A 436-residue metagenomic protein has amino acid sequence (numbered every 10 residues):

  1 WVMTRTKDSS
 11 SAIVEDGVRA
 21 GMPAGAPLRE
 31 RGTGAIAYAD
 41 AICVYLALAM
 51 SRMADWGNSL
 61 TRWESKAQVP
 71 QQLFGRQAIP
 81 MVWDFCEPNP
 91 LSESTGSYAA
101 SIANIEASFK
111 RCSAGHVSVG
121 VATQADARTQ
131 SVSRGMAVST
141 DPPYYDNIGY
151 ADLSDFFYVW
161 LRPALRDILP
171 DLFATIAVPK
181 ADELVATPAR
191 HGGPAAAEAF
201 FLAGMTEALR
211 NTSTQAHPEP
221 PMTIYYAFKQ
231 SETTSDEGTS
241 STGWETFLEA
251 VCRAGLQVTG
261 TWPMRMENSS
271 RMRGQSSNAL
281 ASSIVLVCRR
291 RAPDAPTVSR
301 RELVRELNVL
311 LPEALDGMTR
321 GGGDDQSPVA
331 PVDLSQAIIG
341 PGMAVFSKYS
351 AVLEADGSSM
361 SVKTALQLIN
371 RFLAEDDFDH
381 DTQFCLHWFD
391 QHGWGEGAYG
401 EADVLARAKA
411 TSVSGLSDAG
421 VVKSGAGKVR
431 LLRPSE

Functional and structural regions predicted by a protein language model:
W1-M136, P143, N147-P194, A208 (+3 more regions): Nucleic-acid modification enzymes, centered on SAM-dependent nucleic-acid methyltransferases
G135-V138, M222: Generic beta-sheet signal
A196-A203, Q230: Extended, compositionally biased non-globular segments
L202-P220, E249-R253: A short glycine-rich, Lys/Arg-flanked "PGG" loop and its adjoining helix->strand segment in the class I
P220-Y226: Short beta-strand segments at enzyme active-site cores
